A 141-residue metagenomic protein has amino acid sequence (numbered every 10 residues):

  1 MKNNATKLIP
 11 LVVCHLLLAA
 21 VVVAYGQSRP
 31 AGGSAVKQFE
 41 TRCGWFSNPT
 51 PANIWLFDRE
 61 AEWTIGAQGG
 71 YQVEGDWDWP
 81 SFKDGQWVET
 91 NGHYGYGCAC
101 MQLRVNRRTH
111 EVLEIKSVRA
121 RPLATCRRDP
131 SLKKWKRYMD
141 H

Functional and structural regions predicted by a protein language model:
M1-K7: N-terminal secretory signal peptides that target proteins for export/translocation
K7, C14, A31-G32: Generic detector of short alpha-helix boundary/capping microenvironments and adjacent low-complexity segments
P10-A20: Bacterial N-terminal signal peptides
A19, V23-C43, P49-A52, I115 (+1 more regions): Transition segments tied to proteolytic processing and entry into folded domains
Q27-T90: N-terminal secretory signal peptides
D78-H141: Beta-strand-rich cores of mature extracytoplasmic or soluble domains
